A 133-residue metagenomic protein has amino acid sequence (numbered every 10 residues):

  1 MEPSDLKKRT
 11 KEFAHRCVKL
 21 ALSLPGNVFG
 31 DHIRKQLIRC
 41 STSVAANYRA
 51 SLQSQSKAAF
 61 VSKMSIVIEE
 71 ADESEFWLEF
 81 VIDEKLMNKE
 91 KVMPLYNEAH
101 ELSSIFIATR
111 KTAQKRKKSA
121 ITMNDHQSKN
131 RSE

Functional and structural regions predicted by a protein language model:
M1-E133: Short, C-terminally biased terminal segments at protein or domain edges
